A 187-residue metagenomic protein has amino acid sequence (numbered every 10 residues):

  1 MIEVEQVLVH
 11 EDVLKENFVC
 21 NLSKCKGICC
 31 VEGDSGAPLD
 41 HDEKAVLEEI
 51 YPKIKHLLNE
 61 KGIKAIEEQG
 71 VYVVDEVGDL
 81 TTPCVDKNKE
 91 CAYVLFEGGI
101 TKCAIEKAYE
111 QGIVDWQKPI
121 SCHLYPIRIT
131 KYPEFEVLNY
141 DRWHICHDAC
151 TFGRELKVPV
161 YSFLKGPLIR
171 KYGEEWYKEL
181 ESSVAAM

Functional and structural regions predicted by a protein language model:
M1-M187: Short loop/turn segments that flank or connect secondary-structure elements
